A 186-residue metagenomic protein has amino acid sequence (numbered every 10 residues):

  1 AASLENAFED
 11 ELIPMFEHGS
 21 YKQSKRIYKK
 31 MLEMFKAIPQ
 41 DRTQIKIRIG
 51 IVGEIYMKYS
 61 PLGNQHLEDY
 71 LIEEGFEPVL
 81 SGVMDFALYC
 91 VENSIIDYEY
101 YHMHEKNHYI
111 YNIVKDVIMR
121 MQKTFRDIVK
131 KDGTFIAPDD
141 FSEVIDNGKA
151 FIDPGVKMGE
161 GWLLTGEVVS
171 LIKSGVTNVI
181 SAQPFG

Functional and structural regions predicted by a protein language model:
A1-G186: An N-terminal assembly and electron-transfer interface module characteristic of large anaerobic redox and radical
